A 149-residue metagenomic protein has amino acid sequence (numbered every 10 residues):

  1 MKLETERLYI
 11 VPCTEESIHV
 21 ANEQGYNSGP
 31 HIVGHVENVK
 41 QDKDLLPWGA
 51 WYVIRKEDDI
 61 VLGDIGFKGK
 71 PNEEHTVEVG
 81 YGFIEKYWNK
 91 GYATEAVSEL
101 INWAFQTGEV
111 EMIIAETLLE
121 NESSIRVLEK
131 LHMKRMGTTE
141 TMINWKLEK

Functional and structural regions predicted by a protein language model:
M1-E78, F83-K86, E99-W103, T107 (+2 more regions): GNAT-family acyltransferases
N89-W103, I125-K130: Conserved acetyl-CoA-binding loop-helix of GNAT-fold acetyltransferases
E111: Short acidic/polar active-site loop segments enriched in Thr and Asp
A115-I125: Conserved beta-strand-loop-alpha-helix junction that forms the acyl-donor binding cleft
